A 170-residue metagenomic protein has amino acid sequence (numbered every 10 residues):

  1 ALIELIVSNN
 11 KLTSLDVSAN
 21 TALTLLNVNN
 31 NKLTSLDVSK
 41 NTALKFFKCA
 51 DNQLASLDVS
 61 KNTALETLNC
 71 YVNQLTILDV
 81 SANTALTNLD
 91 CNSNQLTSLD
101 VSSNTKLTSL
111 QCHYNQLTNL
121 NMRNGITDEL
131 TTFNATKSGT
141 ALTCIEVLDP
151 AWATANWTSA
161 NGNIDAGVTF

Functional and structural regions predicted by a protein language model:
A1-L2, A19-L23, K40-L44, K61-L65 (+7 more regions): Leucine-rich repeat
A1-N10, V147: Short intrinsically disordered, low-complexity coil segments enriched in acidic
L5-V7, T24-V28, K45-C49, E66-C70 (+4 more regions): Conserved hydrophobic beta-strand positions in leucine-rich repeat
N10, N31, N52, N73 (+3 more regions): Consensus "Asn ladder" position of solenoid repeat domains
L15, L36, L57, L78 (+3 more regions): Canonical leucine-rich repeat
T118-F170: Leucine-rich solenoid repeat scaffolds
